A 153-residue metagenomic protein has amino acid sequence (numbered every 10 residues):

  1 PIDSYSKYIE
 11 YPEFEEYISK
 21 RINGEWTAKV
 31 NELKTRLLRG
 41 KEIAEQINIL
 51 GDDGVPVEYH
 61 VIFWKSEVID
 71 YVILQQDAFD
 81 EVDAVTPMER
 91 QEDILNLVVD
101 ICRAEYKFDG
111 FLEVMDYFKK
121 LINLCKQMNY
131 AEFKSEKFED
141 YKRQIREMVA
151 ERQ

Functional and structural regions predicted by a protein language model:
P1-Q153: Conserved catalytic/coupling modules of large nucleotide/cofactor-utilizing molecular machines
